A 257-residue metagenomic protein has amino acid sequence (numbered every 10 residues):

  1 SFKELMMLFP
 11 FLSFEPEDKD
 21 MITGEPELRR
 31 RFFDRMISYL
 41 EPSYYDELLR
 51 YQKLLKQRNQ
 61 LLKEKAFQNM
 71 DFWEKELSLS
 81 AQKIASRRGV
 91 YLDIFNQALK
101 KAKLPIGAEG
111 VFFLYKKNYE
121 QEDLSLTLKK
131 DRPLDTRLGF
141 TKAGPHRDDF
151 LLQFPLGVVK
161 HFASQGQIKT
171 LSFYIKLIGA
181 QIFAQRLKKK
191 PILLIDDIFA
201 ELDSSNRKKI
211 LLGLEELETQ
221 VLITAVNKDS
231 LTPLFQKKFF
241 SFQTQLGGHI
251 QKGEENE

Functional and structural regions predicted by a protein language model:
S1-Q60: Extended, charged alpha-helical "arm/stalk" segments used for dimerization and assembly in large NTPase-driven machines
F11-S13, F199, K238-Q243: Conserved beta-strand scaffold positions in the cores of enzyme catalytic domains, especially in NTP/NDP-utilizing
M21, S43-Y44, K63, Q82-Y91: Short helix-to-loop capping/linker segments positioned immediately adjacent to catalytic or ligand/cofactor-binding
R29, Q167-K169, F240: Activation loop
S38, N59, S78, F199-A200: Amphipathic alpha-helical core segments of compact helical bundles
Q60, E64-F67: Heptad-repeat coiled-coil alpha-helices
Q68-L79, K83-L194, E201, S205-L212 (+3 more regions): Conserved NTPase motor "head" modules and their coupling/switch loops across ABC/AAA+ ATPases, GTPases, and GHKL ATPases
T224-V226: H-loop/switch region of ABC-family ATPase nucleotide-binding domains
